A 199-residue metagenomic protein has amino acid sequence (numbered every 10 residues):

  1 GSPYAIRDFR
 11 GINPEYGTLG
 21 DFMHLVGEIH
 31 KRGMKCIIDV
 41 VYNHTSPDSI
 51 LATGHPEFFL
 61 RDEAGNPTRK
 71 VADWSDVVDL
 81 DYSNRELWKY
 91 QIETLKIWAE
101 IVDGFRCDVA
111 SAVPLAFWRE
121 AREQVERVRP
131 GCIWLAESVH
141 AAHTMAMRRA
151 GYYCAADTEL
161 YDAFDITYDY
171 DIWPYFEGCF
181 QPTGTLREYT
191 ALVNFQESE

Functional and structural regions predicted by a protein language model:
G1-A99, A121-R127, T144-M145, T167: Substrate-binding/active-site clefts of carbohydrate-active enzymes
A5, I101-D103, F195: Short loop/turn motifs at secondary-structure junctions
E15-Y16, A110-A116, A141-H143: Acidic-and-aromatic substrate-binding clefts and catalytic sites of carbohydrate-active enzymes
I37, G104-A110, L135: Short catalytic-loop micro-motif centered on adjacent basic/acidic residues
V40-V41, V109-A112, S138-V139, E197-S198: Short, well-ordered beta-to-alpha junction loops that form the rim of enzyme active sites and present histidine/acidic
H44-T45, F105, V113, A142: Catalytic P-loop NTPase motifs of RecA-like helicase/translocase cores
R122-E199: Conserved alpha/beta catalytic core and glycan-binding cleft of carbohydrate-active enzymes
